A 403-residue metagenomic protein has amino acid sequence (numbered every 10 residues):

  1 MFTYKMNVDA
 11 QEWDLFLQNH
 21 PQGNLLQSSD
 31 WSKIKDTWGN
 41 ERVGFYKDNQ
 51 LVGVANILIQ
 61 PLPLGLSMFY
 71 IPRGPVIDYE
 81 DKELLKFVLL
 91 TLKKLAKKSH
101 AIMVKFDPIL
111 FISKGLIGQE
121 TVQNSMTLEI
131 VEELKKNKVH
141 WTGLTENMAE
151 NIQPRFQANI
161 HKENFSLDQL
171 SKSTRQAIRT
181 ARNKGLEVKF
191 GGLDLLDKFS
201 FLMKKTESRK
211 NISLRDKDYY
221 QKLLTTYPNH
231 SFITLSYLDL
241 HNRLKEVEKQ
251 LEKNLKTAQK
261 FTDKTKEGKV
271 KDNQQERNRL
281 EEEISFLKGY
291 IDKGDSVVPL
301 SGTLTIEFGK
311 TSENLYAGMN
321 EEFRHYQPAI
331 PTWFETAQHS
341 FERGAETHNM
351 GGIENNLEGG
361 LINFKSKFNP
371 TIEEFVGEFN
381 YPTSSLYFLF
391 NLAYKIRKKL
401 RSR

Functional and structural regions predicted by a protein language model:
M1-T3: Extreme N-terminal starter segment of soluble prokaryotic enzymes
K5-G65, F111-S113, I117-G118, K138-N151 (+1 more regions): A conserved beta-strand-loop-helix scaffold within acyl/acetyltransferase catalytic domains
K33, I291-D292, G352, N356-R403: C-terminal catalytic domain of photolyase/cryptochrome flavoproteins, centering on the FAD-binding pocket
G65-E150, V298-G302, I306-K367: Acyl-donor binding region in acyl/amide transferases
I102-V104, L202, T234-S236, H348-M350 (+1 more regions): A general structural signal for short secondary-structure boundary/capping elements
F106, L144, G191, K217 (+2 more regions): Residue-level detector of family-conserved "landmark" positions at structurally sensitive sites
G118-V122, F156-N159, K205, N363-F364 (+1 more regions): Short low-complexity, flexible loop/linker segments enriched in glycine and/or proline with clustered acidic
S208, F341, T371-E373: Bacterial peptidoglycan biogenesis and beta-lactam-recognition machinery
